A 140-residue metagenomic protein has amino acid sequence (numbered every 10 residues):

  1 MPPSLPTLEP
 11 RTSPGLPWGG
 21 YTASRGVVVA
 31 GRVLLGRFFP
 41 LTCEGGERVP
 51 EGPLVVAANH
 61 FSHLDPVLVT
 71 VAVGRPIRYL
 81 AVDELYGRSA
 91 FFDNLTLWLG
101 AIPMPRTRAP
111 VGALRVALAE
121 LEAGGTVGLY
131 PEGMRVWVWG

Functional and structural regions predicted by a protein language model:
M1-P2, G140: Accessible peptide chain termini
P2-R32, G36: Extreme N-terminal tail/first-helix region
G19-G20, V28, G36-G140: Soluble catalytic domains of membrane acyltransferases
